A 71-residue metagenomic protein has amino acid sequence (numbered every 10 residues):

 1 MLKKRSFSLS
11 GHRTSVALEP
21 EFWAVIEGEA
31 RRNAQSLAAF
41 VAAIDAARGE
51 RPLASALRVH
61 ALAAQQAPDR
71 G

Functional and structural regions predicted by a protein language model:
K4-A61: Amphipathic, hydrophobic secondary-structure cores in small proteins
L62-G71: Short, solvent-exposed charged binding patches
